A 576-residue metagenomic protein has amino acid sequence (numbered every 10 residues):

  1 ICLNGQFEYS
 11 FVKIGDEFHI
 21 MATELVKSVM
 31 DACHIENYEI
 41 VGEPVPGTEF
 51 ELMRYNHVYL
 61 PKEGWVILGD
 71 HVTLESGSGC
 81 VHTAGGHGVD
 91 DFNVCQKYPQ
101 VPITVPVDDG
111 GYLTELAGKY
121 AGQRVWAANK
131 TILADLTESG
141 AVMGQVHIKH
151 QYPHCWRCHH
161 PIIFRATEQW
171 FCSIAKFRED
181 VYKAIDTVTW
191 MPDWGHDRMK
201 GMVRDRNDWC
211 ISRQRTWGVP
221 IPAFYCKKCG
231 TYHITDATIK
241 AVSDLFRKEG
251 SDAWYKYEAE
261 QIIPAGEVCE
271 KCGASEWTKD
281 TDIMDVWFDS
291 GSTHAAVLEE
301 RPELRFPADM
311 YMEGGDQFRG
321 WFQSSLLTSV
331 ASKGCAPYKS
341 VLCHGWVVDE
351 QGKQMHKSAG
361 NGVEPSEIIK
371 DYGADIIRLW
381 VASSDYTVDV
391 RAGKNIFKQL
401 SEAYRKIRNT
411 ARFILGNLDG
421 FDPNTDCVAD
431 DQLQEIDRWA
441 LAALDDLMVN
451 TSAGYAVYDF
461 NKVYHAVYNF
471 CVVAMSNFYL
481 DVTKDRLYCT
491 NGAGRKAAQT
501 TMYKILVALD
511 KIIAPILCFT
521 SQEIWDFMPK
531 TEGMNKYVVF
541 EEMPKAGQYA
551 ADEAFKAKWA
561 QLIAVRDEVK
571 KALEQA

Functional and structural regions predicted by a protein language model:
I1, E8-F11, G15-H19, E49-Y55 (+11 more regions): Residue patterns forming the tRNA-binding/recognition surfaces of aminoacyl-tRNA synthetases and related DALR
I1-F7, C155-R157, I162-I163, W209 (+5 more regions): Conserved phosphate/anionic-ligand binding catalytic regions in large, soluble enzymes, centered on
E8-R54, K248-S251, T328: Carboxylate/His-rich catalytic cores and anion/metal-binding grooves
K97-T104, A134-G144, E270-K279, L298-P307 (+10 more regions): Secondary-structure transition/capping motifs at alpha-helix termini and the adjoining loop/turn into the next element
Y98-G110, R215-W217, D236-V388: Alpha-helical recognition segments enriched in aromatics with Gly/Pro capping that present substrate-recognition
T104-L113, P337-H344, V348-D349, D389-Q399 (+2 more regions): Substrate-binding beta-hairpin/strand module that engages nucleic acids
R206, W287-G291, S325, V341-L342 (+6 more regions): Short alpha-helical scaffolding segments that buttress acidic/His motifs in well-ordered protein cores
W277, F421-V449, L480-A576: Acidic, turn-prone loop/beta-hairpin segments
